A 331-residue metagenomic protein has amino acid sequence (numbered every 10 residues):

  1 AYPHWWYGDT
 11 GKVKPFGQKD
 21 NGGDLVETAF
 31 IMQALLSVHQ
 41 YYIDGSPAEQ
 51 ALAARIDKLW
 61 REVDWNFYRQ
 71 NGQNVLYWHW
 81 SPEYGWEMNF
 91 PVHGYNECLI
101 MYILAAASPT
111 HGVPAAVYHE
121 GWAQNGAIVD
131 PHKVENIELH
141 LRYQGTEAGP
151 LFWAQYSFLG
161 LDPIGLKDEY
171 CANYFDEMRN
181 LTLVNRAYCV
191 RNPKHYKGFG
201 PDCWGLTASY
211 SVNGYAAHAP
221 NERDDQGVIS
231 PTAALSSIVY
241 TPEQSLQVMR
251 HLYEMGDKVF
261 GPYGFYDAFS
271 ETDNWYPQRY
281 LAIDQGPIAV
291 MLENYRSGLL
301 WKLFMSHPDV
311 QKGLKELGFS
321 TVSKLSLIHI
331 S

Functional and structural regions predicted by a protein language model:
A1-L327: Ser/Thr/Asn(+Pro)-rich, low-complexity disordered segments
